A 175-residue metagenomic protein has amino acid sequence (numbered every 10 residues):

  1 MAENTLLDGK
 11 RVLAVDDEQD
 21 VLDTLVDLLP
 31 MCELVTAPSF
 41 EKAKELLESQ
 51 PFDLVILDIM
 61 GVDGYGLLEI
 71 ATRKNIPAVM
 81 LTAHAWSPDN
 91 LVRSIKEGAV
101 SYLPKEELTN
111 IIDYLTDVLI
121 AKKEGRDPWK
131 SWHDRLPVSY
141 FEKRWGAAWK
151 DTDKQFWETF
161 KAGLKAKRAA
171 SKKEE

Functional and structural regions predicted by a protein language model:
T5, Q19-T36: Two-component/phosphorelay signaling modules centered on CheY-like receiver
G9: Phosphate-coordination loops involved in phosphoryl transfer and adenosine-cofactor binding
A14-D17: Acidic di-acidic motifs
Q19, T36-L54, V62: Acidic, metal-coordinating helix/loop segments flanking the phosphotransfer/catalytic sites of two-component signaling
T24-L29, L46, I70, R93: Alpha-helical interaction/dimerization surfaces of two-component signaling modules
I56, M60, L68-A71, N75-D89: A short, hydrophobic beta-strand element within the central beta-sheet of small alpha/beta folds
G66, A85-P104, T109-D113, D117: Alpha4 helix (beta4-alpha4-beta5 surface) of REC/receiver domains from two-component response regulators
I120-E175: C-terminal output/effector regions of signal-responsive regulators
